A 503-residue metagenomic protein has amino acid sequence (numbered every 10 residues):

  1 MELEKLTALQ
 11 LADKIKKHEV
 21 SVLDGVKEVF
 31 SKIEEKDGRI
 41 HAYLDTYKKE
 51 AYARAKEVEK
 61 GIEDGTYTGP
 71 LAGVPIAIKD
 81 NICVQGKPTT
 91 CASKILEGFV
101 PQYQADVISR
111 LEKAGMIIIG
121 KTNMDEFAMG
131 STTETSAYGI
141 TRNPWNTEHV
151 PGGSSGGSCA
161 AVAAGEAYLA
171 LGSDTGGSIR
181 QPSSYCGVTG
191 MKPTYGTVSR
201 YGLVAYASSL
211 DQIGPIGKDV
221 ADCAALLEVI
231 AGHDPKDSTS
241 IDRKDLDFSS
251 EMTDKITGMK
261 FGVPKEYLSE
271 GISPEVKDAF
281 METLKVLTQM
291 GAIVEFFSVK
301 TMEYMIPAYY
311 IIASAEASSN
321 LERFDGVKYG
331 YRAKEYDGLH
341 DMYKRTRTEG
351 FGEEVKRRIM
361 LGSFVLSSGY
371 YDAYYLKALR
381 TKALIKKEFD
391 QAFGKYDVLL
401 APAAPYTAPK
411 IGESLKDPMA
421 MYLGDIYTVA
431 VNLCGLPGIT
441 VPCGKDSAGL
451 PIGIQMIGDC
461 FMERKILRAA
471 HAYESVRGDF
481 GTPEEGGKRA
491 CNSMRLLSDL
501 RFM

Functional and structural regions predicted by a protein language model:
M1-A53, Q289-G291, T482-M503: An N-terminal boundary/leader segment
A12-D13, S269, T301-M305, D325-L433 (+3 more regions): Serine-dependent amide/ester hydrolase catalytic core
H18, K79, D219: Short, conserved phosphate/pyrophosphate- and ester-handling motifs at nucleotide-, phospho-/glycolipid
V29, A51, Q104, C223 (+5 more regions): Residue-level signal for inorganic ion chemistry
E35, K113, A164-G271, M281-I293 (+3 more regions): Structural helix-boundary/capping segments
H41, Y168, D397-L399: Conserved acidic residues
A72-I213, E266, A315, A401-M419: Short glycine/serine-rich loop/turn segments
